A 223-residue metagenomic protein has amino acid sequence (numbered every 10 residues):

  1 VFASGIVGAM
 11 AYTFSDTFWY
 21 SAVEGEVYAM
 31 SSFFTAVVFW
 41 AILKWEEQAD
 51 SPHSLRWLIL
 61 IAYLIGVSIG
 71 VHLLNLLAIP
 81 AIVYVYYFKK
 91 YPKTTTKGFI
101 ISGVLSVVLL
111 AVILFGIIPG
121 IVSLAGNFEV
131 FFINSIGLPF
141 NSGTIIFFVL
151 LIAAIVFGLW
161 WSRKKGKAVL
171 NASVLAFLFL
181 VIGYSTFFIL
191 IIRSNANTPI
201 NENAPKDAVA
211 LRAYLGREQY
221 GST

Functional and structural regions predicted by a protein language model:
V1-F14, F33, A49-R56: Transmembrane-helix signature of polytopic, membrane-embedded enzymes that assemble or transfer cell-envelope glycans
A9-S32, I65-L73, F115-F140: Aromatic- and kink-enriched transmembrane "portal" helix at the membrane-lumen/periplasm boundary that abuts
G25, A29-W40, L58-I61, L77-P80: Alpha-helical transmembrane segments of multi-pass membrane proteins
F34, L73-Y86, L150-L151: Transmembrane-embedded, aromatic-rich helix segments that form part of the hydrophobic channel/pocket engaging
V38-W57, Y86-T95: Membrane-interface transmembrane helices that cradle and orient dolichyl/undecaprenyl
W40-K44, V83-Y87, L110-G120, L151-K165: Alpha-helical transmembrane segments
H53-L55, P92-V104, I136-I146, R163-L178: Membrane-interfacial entry segments at the cytosolic side of transmembrane helices
A172-T223: Aromatic-rich transmembrane-lumenal/periplasmic boundary elements in polytopic membrane proteins
